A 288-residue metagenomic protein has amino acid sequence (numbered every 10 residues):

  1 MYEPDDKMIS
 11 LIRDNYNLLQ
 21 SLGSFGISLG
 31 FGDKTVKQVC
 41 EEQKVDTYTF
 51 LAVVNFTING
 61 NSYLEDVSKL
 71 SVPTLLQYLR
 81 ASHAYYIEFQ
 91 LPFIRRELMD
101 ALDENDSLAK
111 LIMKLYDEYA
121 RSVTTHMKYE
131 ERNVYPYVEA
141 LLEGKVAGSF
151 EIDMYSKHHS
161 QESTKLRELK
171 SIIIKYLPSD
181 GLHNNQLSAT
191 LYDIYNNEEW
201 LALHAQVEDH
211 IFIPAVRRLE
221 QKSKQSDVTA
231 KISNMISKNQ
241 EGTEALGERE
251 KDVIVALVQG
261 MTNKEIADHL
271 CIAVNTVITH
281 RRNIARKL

Functional and structural regions predicted by a protein language model:
M1-S233: Small-residue-biased structural context
A230-T276: Helix-turn-helix DNA-binding segment
H280-N283: Residues within the DNA-recognition helix of helix-turn-helix
R286-L288: Short, Lys/Arg-enriched C-terminal cap helix and immediately downstream tail that follows
